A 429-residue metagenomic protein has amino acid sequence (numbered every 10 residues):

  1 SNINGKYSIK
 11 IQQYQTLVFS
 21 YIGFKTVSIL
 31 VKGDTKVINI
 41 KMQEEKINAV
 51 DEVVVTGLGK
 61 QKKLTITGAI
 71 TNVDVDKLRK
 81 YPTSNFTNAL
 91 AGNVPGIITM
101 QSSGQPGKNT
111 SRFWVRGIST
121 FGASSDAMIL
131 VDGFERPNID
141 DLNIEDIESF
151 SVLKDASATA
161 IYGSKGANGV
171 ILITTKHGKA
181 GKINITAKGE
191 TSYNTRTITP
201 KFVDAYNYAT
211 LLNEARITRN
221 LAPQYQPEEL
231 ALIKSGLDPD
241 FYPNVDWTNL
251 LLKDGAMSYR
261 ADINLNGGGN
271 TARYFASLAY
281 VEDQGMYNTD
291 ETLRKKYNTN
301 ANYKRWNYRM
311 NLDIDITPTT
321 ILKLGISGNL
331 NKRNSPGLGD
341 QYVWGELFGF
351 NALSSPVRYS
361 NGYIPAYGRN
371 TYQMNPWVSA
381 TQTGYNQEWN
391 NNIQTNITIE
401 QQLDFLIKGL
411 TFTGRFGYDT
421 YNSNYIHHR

Functional and structural regions predicted by a protein language model:
S1-Y308, L322: Short, small/polar-rich motifs associated with maturation and membrane association, primarily at protein termini
G178-I183, N270-T271, M286, T319 (+2 more regions): Short loop/turn motifs that connect adjacent beta-strands in outer-membrane beta-barrel proteins
K188-S192, A279-V281, S327-N329, E400 (+1 more regions): Outer-membrane beta-barrel pore domains and translocons
R196-I198, Y242-A279, D283-Y287, T299-M374 (+2 more regions): Flexible loop and strand-edge segments within Gram-negative outer membrane beta-barrel domains
E214-R216, L338, Y418-H428: Eukaryote-specific, cytoplasm-facing alpha-helical/coiled-coil scaffolding segments in long proteins
L221-Q224, L237, V357-N361, V378: Extracytoplasmic gating/loop element in the C-terminal half of outer-membrane beta-barrel translocons and assembly
